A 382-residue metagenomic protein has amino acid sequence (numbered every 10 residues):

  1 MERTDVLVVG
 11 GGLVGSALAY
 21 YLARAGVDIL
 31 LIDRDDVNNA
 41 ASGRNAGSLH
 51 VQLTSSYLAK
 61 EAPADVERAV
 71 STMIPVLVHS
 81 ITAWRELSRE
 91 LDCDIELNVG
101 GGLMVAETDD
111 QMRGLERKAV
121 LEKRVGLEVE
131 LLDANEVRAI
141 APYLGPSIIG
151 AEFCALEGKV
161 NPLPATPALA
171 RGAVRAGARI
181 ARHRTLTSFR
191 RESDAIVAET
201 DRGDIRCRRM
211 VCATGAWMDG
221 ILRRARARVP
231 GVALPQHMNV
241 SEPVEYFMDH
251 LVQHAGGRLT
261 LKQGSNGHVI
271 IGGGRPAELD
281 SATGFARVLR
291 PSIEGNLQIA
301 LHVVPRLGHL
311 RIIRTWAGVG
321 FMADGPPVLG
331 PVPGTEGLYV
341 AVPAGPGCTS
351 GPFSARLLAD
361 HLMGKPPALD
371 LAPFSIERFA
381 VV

Functional and structural regions predicted by a protein language model:
D5-L31: N-terminal Rossmann-like FAD-binding beta1-loop-alpha1 element of flavoenzymes
R24-N45: Glycine-rich FAD pyrophosphate-binding loop
N38-N39, D204-M248: Central helical "cap/lid" subdomain
S48-E136, R258: Dinucleotide-binding Rossmann-like beta1-alpha1 core, especially the glycine-rich loop that anchors the ADP
C93-A106, K118, K123-V125, V129-A176 (+3 more regions): Helix-loop-beta segment of a Rossmann-like dinucleotide-binding subdomain
E152-R208: Helical element adjacent to the flavin cofactor pocket in flavoenzyme catalytic cores
E245-E336: Active-site lid/adjacent beta-loop-alpha segment flanking the redox-cofactor pocket in flavoenzymes
Q298, H302-V382: C-terminal catalytic lobe of FAD-dependent flavoproteins
